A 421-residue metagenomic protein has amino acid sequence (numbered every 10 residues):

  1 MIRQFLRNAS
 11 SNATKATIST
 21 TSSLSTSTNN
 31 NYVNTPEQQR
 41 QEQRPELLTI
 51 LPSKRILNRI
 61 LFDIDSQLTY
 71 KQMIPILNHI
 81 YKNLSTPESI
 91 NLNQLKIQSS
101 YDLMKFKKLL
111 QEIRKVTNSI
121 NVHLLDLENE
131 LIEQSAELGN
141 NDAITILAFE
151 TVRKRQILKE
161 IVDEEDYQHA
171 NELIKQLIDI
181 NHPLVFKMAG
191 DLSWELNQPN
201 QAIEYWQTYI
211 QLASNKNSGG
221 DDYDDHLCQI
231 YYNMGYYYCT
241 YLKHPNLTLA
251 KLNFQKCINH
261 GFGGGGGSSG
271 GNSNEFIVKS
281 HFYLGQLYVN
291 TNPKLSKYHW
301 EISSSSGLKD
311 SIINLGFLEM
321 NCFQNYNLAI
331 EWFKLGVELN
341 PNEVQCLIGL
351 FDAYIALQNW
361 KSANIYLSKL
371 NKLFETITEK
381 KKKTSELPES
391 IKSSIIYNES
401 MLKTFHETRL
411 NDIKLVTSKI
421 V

Functional and structural regions predicted by a protein language model:
M1-D63, V421: N-terminal mitochondrial targeting presequence
M104-K108, I146, M188, H226 (+8 more regions): "A position-specific structural signal for the A-helix of alpha-solenoid helical repeats
L138-D142, K154, I180-P183, Q198 (+8 more regions): Short helix-capping/linker turns of helical repeat alpha-solenoids
L335-N340, F351-E379: TPR/TPR-like (Sel1-like) alpha-helical repeat modules
Y366-V421: Terminal, low-structured helical/coil segments at or just beyond the last alpha-helical repeat
